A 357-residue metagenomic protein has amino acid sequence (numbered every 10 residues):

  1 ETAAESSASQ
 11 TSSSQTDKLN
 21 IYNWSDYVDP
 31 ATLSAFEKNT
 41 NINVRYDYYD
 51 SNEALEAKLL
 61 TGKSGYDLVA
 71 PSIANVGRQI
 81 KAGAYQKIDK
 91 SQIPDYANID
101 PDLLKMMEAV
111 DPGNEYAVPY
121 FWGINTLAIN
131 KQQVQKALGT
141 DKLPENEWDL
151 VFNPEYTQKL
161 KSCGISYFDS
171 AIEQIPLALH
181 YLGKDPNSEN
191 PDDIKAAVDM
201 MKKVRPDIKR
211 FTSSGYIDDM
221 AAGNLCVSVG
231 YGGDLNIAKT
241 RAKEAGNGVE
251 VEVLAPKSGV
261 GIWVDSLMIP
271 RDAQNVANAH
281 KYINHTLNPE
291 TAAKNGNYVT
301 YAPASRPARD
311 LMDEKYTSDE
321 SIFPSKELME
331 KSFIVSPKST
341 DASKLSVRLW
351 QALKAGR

Functional and structural regions predicted by a protein language model:
A3, S12-Q79: Early extracytoplasmic/lumenal segment of secretory-pathway proteins
G77-W122, P144, D149-F152: Hinge/lid segment of periplasmic solute-binding proteins
I80-K87, D111-N114, D207, A238-L254 (+1 more regions): Ligand-binding "clamshell"
Q86-A97, D149, A245-G261, P270-A273: Short beta-strand->loop
A128-Q133, H180-G183, W263-N275, K294: A bilobed periplasmic-binding-protein/Venus flytrap-type ligand-binding module shared by bacterial periplasmic
C163-L254: Ligand-binding pocket segment of bilobal, Venus flytrap-like solute-binding proteins
P270-K331: Mature extracytoplasmic/periplasmic domains
K326-R357: Conserved C-terminal helix/tail region of periplasmic/extracytoplasmic solute-binding proteins
